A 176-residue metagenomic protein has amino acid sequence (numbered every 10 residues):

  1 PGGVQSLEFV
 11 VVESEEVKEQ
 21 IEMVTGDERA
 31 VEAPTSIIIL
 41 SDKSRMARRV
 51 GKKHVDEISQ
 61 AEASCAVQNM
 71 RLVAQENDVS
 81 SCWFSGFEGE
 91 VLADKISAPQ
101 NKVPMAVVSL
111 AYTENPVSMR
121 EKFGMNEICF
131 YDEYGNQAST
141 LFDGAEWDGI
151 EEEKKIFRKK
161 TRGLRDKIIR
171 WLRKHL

Functional and structural regions predicted by a protein language model:
P1-L176: Acidic, surface-exposed loops and disordered segments
